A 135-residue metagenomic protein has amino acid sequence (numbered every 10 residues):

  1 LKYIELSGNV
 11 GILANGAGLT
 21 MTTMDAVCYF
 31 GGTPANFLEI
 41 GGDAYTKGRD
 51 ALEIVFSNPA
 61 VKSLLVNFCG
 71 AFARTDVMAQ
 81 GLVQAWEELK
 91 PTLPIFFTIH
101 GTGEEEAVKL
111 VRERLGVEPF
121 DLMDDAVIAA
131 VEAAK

Functional and structural regions predicted by a protein language model:
L1-V66, D76-Q80, Q84-E88, H100-K135: ATP-dependent carboxylate/acyl-activation modules
F68-G70: Short glycine-centered, acidic/aromatic-flanked micro-motifs in structured strand/loop junctions that mark active-site
P91-I95: A short helix->loop->beta-strand "cap" motif at the edges of active sites that frequently abuts
